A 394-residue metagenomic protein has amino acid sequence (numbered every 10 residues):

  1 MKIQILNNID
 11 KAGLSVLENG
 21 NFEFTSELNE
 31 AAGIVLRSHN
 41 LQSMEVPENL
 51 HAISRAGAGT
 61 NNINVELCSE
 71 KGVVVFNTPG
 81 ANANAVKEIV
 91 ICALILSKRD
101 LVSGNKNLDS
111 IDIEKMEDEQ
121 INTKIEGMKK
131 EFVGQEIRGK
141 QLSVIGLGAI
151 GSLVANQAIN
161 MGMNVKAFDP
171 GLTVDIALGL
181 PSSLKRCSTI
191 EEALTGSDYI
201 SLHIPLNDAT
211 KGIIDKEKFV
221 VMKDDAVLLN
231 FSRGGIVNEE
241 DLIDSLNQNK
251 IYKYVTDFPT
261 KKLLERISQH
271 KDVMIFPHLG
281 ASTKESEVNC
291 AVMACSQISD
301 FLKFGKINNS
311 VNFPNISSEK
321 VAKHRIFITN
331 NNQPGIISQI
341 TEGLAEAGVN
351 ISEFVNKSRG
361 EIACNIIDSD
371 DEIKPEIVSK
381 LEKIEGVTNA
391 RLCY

Functional and structural regions predicted by a protein language model:
M1-T78, I113, D215, N238 (+4 more regions): An N-terminal-biased, well-structured beta-alpha scaffold segment characteristic of Rossmann-like dinucleotide-binding
Q42-M44, P170-R266, S282: Rossmann-like adenosine-cofactor binding region
P79-Q141, N309: Phosphate-binding beta-alpha-beta segment of Rossmann-like dinucleotide-binding domains, i.e., the NAD(P)
K87-K106, N156-M163, M293-K306, T341-A345: Oxidoreductase and adenylate-handling cofactor-binding alpha/beta cores
L147-G148: Glycine-rich Rossmann-fold phosphate-binding loop(s) that bind the pyrophosphate of adenine dinucleotide cofactors
G151-S152: N-terminal Rossmann-fold NAD(P) dinucleotide-binding loop
D224-K320, F327, N331, A347 (+2 more regions): Rossmann-like dinucleotide-binding domain for NAD(H)/NADP(H)
N308, N312-Y394: A conserved regulatory-domain signal marking ACT and ACT-like small-molecule sensing domains and adjacent regulatory
